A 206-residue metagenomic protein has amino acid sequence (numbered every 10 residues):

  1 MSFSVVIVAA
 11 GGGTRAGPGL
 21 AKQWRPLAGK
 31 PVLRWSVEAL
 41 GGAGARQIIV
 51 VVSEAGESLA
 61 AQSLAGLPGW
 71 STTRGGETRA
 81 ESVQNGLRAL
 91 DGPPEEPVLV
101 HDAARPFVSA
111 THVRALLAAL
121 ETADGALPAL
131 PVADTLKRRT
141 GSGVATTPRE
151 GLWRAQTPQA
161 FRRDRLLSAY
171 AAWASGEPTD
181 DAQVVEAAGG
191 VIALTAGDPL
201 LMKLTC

Functional and structural regions predicted by a protein language model:
M1-E57: N-terminal glycine-rich phosphate-binding loop and ensuing alpha1 helix
F3, G69-S71, L152: Short, conserved active-site loop motifs that form the nucleotide-linked donor/cofactor pocket
I7, L33, G86, H101-D102 (+3 more regions): Residue-level signal for inorganic ion chemistry
R34-E95: Conserved N-terminal catalytic core of the sugar/cofactor nucleotidyltransferase
R79, A103-F107: Acidic metal-phosphate-binding loop of nucleotide-sugar-dependent transferases
P97-L99: Short aromatic/hydrophobic "clamp" motif used to bind/position activated sugar donors
V108-T195: Conserved core of the sugar-phosphate nucleotidyltransferase
D198-C206: Active-site donor/metal-binding and catalytic loop motifs of nucleotide-sugar-dependent glycosylation enzymes
